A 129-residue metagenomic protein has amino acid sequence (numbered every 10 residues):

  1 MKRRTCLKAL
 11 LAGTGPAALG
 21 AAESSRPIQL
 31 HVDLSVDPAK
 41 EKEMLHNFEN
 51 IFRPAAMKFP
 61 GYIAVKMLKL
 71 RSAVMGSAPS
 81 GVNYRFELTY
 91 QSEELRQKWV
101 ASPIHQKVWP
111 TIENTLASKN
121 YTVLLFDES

Functional and structural regions predicted by a protein language model:
M1-K8, G13-S25: N-terminal twin-arginine translocation
K2, L7-L11, I51, A55-I63 (+2 more regions): An amphipathic, aromatic/His-enriched active-site/gating alpha helix that lines ligand/cofactor pockets
G20-A22, A55, M75-G76, T111: Short, flexible, glycine/charge-rich loop motifs used to bind or transfer phosphoryl groups or to couple energy/partner
P27-S35, M67-S102: Short, well-ordered beta-strand segments in beta-rich or mixed alpha/beta enzyme and ligand-binding folds
D37-K40, F59: Short acidic-aromatic low-complexity motifs
K40-L45, L95-K98: Short, conserved charged micro-motifs
H46-N50: A non-catalytic, amphipathic alpha-helix used as a structural packing/dimerization or gating element in enzyme scaffolds
K69-R71, L125-S129: A general secondary-structure junction signal
